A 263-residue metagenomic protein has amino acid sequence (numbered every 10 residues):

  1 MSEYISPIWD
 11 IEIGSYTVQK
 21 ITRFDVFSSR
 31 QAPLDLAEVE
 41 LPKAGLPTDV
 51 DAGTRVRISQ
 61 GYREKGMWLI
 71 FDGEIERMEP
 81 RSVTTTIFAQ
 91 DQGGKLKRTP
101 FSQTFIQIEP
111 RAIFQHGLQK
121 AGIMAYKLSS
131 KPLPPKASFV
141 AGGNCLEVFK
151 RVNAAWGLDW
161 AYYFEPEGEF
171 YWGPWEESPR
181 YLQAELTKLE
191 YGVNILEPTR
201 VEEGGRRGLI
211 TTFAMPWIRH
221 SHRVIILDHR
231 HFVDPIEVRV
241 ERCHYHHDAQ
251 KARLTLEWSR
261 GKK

Functional and structural regions predicted by a protein language model:
M1-D49, Q92, E177-K263: Juxtamembrane "anchor/assembly" segments of surface/extracellular structural proteins
S2, T84-T85, A89-G93, M124-E197: Short beta-strand-centered interaction patches in the first periplasmic/extracellular domains of large envelope
T22, S28-R30, E76-E79, A161-Y163: Short, exposed beta-strand/loop patches in secreted or surface proteins that constitute
P42-M124: Surface-exposed cap/loop segments at beta↔alpha junctions
D72, R111-Q115, L146-K150, G205 (+1 more regions): Extracytoplasmic/secreted envelope proteins and their assembly/folding machinery, especially bacterial periplasmic
G73-R81, S138-G142, W175, E237-A249: Short, compositionally biased
F105-P110, V140-N144, P216: Extracytoplasmic/periplasmic, Sec-exported soluble proteins
